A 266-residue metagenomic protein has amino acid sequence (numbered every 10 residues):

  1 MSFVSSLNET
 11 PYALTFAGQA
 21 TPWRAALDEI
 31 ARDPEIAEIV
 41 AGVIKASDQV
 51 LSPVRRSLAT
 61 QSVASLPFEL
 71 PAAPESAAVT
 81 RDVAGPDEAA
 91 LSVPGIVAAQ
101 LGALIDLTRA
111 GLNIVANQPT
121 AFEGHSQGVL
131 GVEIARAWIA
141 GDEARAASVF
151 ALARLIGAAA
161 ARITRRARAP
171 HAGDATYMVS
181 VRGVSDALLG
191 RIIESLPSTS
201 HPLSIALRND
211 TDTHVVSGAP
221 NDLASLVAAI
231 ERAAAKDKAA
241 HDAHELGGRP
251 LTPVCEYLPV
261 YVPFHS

Functional and structural regions predicted by a protein language model:
S2-G42, S47, A121-H125, R168-S266: Acyl-group transfer acyltransferase/transacylase scaffold of fatty acid/polyketide systems
F3-E123, V216: Helix-rich "cap/lid" substructures immediately adjacent to catalytic or cofactor-binding pockets
A37, V97-R182, D186-L188: Patatin-like phospholipase
I39-R55, A151-R166, A239-D242: Short, conserved aromatic-histidine micro-motifs
V63-A77, A158, K236-G247: Intrinsically disordered, low-complexity domain-flanking/linker segments in eukaryotic proteins, enriched
P74-A99, L104, I134-S148, R191-T199 (+1 more regions): Short, Lys/Arg-enriched charge-dense amphipathic segments
